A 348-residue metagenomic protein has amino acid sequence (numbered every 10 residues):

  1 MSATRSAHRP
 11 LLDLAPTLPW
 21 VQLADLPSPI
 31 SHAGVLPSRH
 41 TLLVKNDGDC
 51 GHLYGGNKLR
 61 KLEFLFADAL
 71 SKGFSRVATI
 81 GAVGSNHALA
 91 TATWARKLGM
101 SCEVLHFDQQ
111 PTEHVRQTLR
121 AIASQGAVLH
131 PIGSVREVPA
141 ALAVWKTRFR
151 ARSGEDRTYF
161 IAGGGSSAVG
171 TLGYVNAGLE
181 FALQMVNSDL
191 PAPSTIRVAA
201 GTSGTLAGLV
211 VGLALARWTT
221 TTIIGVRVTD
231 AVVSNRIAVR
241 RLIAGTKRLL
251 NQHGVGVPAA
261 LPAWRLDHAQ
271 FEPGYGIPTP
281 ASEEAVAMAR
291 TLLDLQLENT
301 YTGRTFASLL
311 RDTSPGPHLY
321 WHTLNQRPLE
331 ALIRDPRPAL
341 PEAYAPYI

Functional and structural regions predicted by a protein language model:
M1-I348: PLP-dependent amino-acid enzyme catalytic core
